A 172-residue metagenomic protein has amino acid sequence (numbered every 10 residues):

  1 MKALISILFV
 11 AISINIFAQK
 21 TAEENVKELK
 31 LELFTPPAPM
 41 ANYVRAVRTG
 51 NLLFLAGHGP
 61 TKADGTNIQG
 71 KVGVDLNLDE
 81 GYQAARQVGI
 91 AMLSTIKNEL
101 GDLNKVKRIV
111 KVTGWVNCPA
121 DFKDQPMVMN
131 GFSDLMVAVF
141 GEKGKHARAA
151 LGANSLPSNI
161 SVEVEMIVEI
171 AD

Functional and structural regions predicted by a protein language model:
M1-K20: Bacterial Sec-dependent N-terminal signal peptides
Q19-D172: Short, polar/acidic, helix-capping and beta-turn segments at strand->helix junctions that line the mouths
